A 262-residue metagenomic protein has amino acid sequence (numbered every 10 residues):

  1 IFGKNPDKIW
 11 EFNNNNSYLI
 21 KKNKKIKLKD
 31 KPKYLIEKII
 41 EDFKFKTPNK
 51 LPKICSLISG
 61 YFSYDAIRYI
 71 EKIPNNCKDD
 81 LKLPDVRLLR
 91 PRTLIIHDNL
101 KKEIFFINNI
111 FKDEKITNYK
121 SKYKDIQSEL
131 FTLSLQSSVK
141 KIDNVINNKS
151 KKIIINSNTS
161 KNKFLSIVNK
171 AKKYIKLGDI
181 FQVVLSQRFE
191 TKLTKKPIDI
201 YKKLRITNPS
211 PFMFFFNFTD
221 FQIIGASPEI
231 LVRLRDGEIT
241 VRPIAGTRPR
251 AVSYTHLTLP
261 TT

Functional and structural regions predicted by a protein language model:
I1-L257: Extended alpha-helical targeting/anchoring segments, especially N-terminal organellar/secretory targeting helices
T258-T262: A short, hydrophobic C-terminal helix/tail in secreted or cell-surface proteins
